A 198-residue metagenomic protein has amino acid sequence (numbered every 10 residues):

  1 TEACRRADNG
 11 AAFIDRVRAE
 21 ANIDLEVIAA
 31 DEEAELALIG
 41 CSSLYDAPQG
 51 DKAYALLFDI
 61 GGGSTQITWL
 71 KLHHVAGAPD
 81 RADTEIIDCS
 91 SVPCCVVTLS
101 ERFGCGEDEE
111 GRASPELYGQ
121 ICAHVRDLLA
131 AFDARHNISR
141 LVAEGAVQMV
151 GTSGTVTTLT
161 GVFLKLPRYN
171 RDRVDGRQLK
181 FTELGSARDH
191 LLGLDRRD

Functional and structural regions predicted by a protein language model:
E2-A55, W69-K71, A76-D80, E85-D198: Helical "lid/coupling" subdomains associated with nucleotide-phosphate turnover
G63-S64: Active-site-adjacent helix-turn-beta-strand microarchitecture at beta-sheet edges that either contains or buttresses
